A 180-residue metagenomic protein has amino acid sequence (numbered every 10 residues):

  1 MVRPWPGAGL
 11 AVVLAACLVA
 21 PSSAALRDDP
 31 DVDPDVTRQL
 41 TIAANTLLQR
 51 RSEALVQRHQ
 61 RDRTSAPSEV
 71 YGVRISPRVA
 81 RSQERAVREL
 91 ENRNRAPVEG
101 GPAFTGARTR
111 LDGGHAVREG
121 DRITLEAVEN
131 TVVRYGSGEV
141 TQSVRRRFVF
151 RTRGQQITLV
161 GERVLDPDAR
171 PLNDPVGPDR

Functional and structural regions predicted by a protein language model:
M1-D29: Amphipathic, hydrophobic N-terminal targeting peptides for secretion and organelle import
A11-A20, Q39-L48, I123-A127, I157-L159: Hydrophobic alpha-helical membrane segments, chiefly transmembrane helices and signal peptide h-regions, characterized
L18-R38, I42, L165-R180: N-terminal low-complexity, Pro/Thr-rich disordered segments that flank secretion/membrane-targeting signals
L26-G100: Core segments of small alpha/beta cavity-forming domains
A44, T109-L111, A116, L125 (+2 more regions): Hydrophobic beta-strand residues in large extracellular and virion-surface proteins
R51, Q83, T109, E129-T131 (+2 more regions): Polar/charged side chains located within well-ordered beta-strands of beta-rich proteins
L90-S137: Surface-exposed, charged secondary-structure patches
S137-R147, T152-R180: Low-complexity, intrinsically disordered terminal/linker segments enriched in charged and Gly/Pro repeats
